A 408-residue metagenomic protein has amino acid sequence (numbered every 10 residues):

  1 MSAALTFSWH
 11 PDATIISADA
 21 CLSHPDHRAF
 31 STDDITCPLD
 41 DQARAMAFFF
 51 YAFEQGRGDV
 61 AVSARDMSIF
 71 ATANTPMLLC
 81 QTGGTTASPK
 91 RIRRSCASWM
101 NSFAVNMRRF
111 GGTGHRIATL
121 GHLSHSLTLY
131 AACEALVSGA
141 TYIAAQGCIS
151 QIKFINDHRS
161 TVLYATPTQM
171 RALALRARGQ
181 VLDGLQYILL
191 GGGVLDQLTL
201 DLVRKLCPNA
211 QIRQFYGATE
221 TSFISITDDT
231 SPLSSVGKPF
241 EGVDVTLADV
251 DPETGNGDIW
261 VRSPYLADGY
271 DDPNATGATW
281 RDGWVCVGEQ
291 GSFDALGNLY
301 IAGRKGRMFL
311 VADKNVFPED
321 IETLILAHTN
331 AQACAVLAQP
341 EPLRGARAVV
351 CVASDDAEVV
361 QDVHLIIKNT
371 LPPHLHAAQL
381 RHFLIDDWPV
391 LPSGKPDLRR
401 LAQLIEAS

Functional and structural regions predicted by a protein language model:
L5-L22, D26, P38-F50, L120-V137: Conserved coil-to-alpha-helix start sites within the AMP-binding
F7, T14-I15, A64-Q81, T113-I117: Conserved pre-ATP/AMP-binding loop-to-beta segment of ANL
P76-I92, T219: Conserved adenylation A10 loop of the ANL superfamily
K90-M107, R116-A172, R213: AMP-binding/adenylate-forming
A177-P232: Gly/Ser/Thr-rich phosphate-binding loop
P239, D251-D282, K314-V316: Conserved ATP/PPi-binding loop(s) of AMP-dependent carboxylate-activating enzymes
S263, Q290-L375: AMP-binding/adenylate-forming catalytic core of the ANL superfamily
F309, L337, V349-C351, I366-S408: Conserved C-terminal "lid"/linker of ANL adenylate-forming enzymes
